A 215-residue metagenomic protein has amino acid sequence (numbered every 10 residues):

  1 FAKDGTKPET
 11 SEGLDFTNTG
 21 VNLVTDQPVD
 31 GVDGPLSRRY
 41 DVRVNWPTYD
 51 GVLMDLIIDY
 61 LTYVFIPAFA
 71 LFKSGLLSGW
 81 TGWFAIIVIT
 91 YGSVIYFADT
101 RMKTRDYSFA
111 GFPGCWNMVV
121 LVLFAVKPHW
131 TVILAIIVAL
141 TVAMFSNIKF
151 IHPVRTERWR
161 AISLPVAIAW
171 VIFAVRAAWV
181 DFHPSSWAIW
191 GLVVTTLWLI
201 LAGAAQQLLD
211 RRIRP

Functional and structural regions predicted by a protein language model:
F1-F16: N-terminal low-complexity segments that are often proline-rich with Ser/Thr-Pro
K7, F109-P215: C-terminal membrane-associated helical module and adjoining short loops/tails
V21-P28, L77-T90, W130-V138: Structural signature of hydrophobic alpha-helical transmembrane segments
L23-D30, V88-Y96, L140-N147, T195-A202: Alpha-helical transmembrane segments of multi-pass membrane proteins
G31-P35: Short helical (or helix-break) motifs at transmembrane helix termini and adjacent helical loops in multi-pass membrane
R39-Y96: Multi-pass membrane catalytic core of lipid/isoprenoid biosynthesis enzymes
Y49-I57, M102-A110, P153-R160: Short, amphipathic, aromatic/basic-enriched membrane-interface segments that mark the entry/exit of transmembrane
